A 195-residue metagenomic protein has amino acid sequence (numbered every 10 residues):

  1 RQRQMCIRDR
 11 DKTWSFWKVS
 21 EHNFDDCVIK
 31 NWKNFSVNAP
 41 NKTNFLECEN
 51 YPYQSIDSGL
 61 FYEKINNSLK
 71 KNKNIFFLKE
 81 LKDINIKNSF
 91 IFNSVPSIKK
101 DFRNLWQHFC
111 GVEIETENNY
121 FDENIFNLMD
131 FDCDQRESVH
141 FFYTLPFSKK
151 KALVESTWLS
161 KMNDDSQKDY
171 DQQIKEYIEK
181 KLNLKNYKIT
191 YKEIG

Functional and structural regions predicted by a protein language model:
Q2-I7: Short, small-residue-biased leader/transition segments that mark boundaries at the very start of proteins
R8, Y53, M162: Glycine-/small-residue-rich active-site loops that bind phosphorylated ligands and cofactors
D9-R10, F45-E47, N85-I86, K100-D101: Short active-site-adjacent helix-start/loop capping segments
D9-W17: N-terminal beta-loop-helix "entrance" segment that forms/cooperates in small-molecule cofactor or anionic ligand
F16-D26, N124-Q135, G195: Short, mixed-charge, low-aromatic patches
F16-K79: A conserved beta-strand/loop capping segment in the N-terminal third of enzymes that catalyze redox or closely related
S68-K185: Predominantly flavin-linked oxidoreductase catalytic cores and closely associated redox partners
L184-G195: Flavin (FAD/FMN) cofactor-binding core of flavoprotein oxidoreductases
